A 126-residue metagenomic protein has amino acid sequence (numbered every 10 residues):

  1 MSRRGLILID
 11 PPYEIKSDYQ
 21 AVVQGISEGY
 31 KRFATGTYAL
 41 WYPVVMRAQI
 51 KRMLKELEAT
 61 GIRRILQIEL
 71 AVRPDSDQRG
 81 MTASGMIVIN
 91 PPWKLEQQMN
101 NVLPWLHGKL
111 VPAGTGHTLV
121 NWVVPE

Functional and structural regions predicted by a protein language model:
M1-E126: Class I S-adenosyl-L-methionine-dependent methyltransferase catalytic core
